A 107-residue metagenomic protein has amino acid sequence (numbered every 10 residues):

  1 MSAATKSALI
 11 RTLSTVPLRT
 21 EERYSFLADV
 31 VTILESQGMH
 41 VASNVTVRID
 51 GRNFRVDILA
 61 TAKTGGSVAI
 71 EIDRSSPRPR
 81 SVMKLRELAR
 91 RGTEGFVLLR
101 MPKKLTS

Functional and structural regions predicted by a protein language model:
M1-I49, T61: Acidic-basic catalytic patches of nuclease active cores, encompassing PD-(D/E)XK and other metal-cofactor nuclease
K6-I10, V56, F96, P102: Intrinsically disordered, low-complexity regions
S25, N53, R80-M83: Short, well-structured alpha-helical interface segments that form or flank functional binding sites
G38, V56, G92-T93: Short, well-ordered alpha-helix to beta-strand connector turns
D50-G51, L105: Short secondary-structure capping/turn micro-motifs that flank functional sites
N53-A69: Active-site beta-strand-loop-beta-strand hairpin of nuclease catalytic cores that positions key catalytic residues
G66-S107: Catalytic cores of nucleic-acid endonucleases
